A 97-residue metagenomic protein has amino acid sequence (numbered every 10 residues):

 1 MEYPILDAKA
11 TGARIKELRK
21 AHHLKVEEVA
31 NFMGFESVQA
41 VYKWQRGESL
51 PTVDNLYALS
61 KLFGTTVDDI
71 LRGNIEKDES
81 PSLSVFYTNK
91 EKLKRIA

Functional and structural regions predicted by a protein language model:
M1, L71-A97: Short, charged recognition helix plus adjacent turn of helix-turn-helix-like nucleic-acid-binding domains
M1-A21: A short, Lys/Arg-rich alpha-helix, primarily the initiator
K16, E27, Y57: Residues within the helices of the helix-turn-helix
R19, A30, S60: The alpha-helix within a helix-turn-helix
K20, G34, R46-E48, I75: Residue-level detection of the helix-turn-helix DNA-binding "recognition helix"
H23-K43: Short alpha-helical DNA-recognition segment
D54-D69: DNA major-groove recognition helix of helix-turn-helix/homeodomain DNA-binding modules
